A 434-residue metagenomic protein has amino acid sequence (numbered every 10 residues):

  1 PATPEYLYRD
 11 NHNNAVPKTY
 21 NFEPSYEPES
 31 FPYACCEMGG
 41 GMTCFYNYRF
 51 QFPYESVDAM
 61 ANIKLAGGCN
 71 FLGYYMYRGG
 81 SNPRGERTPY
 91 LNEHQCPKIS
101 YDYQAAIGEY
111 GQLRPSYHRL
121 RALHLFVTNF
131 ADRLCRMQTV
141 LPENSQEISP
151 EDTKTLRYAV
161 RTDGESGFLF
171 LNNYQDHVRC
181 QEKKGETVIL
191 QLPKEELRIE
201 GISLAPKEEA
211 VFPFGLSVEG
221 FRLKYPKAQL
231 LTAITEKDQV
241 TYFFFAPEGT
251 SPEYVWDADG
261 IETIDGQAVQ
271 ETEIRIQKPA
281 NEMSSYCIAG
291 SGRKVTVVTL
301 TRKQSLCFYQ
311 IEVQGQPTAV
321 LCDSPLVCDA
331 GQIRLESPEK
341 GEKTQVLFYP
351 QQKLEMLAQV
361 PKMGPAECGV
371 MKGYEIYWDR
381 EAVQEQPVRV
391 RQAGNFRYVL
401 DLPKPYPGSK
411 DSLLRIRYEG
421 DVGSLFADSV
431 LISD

Functional and structural regions predicted by a protein language model:
A2-H94, D163, Q175: Catalytic-core region of carbohydrate-active enzymes that cleave or remodel glycosidic bonds
G41, R49-Y54, P97, Q146 (+2 more regions): Residue-level signal for well-ordered alpha-helical segments
M42, P53, K98-Y101, A105 (+1 more regions): A generic structural signal for ordered alpha-helices
D58-A61, P97-D102, P193-E196: Glycine-rich loops and low-complexity Gly/Arg-rich segments that provide flexible linkers or classic glycine-based
G68-M76, G108-P115, L204-E208: Low-complexity, flexible helical/coil segments
P83-A131, C135: Aromatic-rich peripheral "rim/lid" segments of glycoside hydrolase catalytic domains that contact and position glycan
Y117-D434: Non-catalytic C-terminal accessory domains or segments of carbohydrate-active enzymes
